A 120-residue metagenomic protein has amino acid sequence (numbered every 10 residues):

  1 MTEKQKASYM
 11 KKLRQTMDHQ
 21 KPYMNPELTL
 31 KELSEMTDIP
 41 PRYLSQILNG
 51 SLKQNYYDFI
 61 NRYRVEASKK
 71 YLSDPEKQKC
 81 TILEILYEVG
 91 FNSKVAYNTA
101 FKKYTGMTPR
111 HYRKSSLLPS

Functional and structural regions predicted by a protein language model:
M1-K79, L83-E84, A100-K103, R110 (+1 more regions): Membrane-proximal linker segments that couple transmembrane helices to downstream signaling/catalytic modules
D38, G90-F91: Central "turn" residue of the DNA-binding helix-turn-helix
R42, K94-V95: Key DNA-contact positions within bacterial/archaeal DNA-binding proteins
F91, Y97, F101-K102: Conserved acetyl-CoA-binding loop of GNAT-fold acetyltransferases
K114: Phosphate-coordinating loops and pocket residues in cytosolic domains that bind phosphorylated ligands
